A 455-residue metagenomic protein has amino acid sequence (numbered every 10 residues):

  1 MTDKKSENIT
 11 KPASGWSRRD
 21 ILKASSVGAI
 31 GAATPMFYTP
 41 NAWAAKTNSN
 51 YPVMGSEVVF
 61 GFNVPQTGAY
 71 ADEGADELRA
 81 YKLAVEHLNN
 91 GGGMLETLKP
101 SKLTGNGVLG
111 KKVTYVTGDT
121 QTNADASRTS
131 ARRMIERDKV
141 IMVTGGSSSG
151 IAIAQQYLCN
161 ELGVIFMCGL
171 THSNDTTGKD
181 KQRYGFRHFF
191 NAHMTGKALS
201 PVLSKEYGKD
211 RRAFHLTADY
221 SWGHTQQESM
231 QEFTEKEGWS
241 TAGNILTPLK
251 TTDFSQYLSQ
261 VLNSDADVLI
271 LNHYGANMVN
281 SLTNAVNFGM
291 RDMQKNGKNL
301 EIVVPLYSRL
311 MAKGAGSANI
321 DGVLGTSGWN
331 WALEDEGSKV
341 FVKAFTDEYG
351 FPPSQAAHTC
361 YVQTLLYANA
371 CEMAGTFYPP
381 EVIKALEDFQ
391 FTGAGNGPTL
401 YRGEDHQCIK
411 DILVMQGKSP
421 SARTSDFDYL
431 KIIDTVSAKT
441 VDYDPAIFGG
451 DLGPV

Functional and structural regions predicted by a protein language model:
M1-D20, P40-N41: N-terminal secretory signal peptides
S17-A32: N-terminal export leaders
M36-N63: C-terminal segment of N-terminal export signals and the immediately downstream linker at the start of the mature
N48, R79, D125, V140-N244 (+2 more regions): Extracytoplasmic ligand/sensor domains, especially the bilobed periplasmic-binding protein
R79-T114: Signal peptide-proximal N-terminal region of secreted/periplasmic/extracellular or secretory-lumen proteins
T117-V140, K205, F254-D265: Short, well-structured alpha-helical segments in soluble
Q182, A285-Y361, M373-F377, F427-V455: Extracellular/periplasmic periplasmic-binding protein-like sensory domains
Q390-V455: Solvent-exposed, acidic/polar segments of extracytosolic/periplasmic ligand-binding ectodomains
